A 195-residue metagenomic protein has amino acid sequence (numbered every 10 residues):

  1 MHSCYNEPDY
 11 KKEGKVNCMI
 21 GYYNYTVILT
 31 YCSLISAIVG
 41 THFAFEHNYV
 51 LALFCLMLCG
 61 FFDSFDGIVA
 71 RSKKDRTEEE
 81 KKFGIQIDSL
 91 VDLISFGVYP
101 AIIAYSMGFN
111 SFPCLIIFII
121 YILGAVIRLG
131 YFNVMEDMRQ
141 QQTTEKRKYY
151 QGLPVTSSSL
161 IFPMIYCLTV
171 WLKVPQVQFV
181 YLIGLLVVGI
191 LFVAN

Functional and structural regions predicted by a protein language model:
H2-G67, L191-N195: Topogenic membrane-insertion module of multi-pass membrane proteins
H2-N17, Q142-N195: C-terminal membrane-associated helical module and adjoining short loops/tails
G14, D66-K81, Y131-K148: Cytosolic, membrane-interface loops and tails of multi-pass inner-membrane proteins
V16, I20-T30, E46, V50 (+5 more regions): Membrane-water interface of alpha-helical transmembrane segments
T26-Y31, S72-L129: Multi-pass membrane catalytic core of lipid/isoprenoid biosynthesis enzymes
L29, A52-C59, I117-I120, G124 (+3 more regions): Hydrophobic alpha-helical transmembrane segments of polytopic
V39-F54, I94, V98-I119, M164-V180: Helix-coil boundary and interhelical linker segments in multi-pass alpha-helical membrane proteins
I122-M135, L186-N195: Transmembrane alpha-helical segments that form the membrane-embedded catalytic/substrate-channel core of multi-pass
